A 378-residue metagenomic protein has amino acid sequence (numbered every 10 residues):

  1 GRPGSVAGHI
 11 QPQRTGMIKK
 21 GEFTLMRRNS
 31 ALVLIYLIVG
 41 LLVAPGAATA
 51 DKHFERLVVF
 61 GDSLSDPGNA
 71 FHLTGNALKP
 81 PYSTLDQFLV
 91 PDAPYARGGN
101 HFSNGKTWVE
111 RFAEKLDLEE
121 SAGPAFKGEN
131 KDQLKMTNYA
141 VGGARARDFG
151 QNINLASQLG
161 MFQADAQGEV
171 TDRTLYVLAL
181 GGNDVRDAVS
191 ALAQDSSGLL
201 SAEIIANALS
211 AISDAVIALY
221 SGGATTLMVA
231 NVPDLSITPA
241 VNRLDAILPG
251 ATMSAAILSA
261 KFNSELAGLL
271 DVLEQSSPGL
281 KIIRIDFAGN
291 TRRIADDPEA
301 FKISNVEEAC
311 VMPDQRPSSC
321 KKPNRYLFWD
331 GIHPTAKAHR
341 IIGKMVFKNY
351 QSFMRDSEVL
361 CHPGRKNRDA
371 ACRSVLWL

Functional and structural regions predicted by a protein language model:
G1-T24, D369-S374, L378: N-terminal amphipathic/basic-hydrophobic helices that include classical n-h-c signal peptides and signal-anchor
V6, S30-A31, E358, V375: Compositionally biased regions
K19, R27-R28, K52: N-terminal leader/targeting segments
F23-L34: Bacterial N-terminal signal peptides that target proteins for export
V33-V43: Bacterial N-terminal signal peptides
A47-L378: Conserved active-site regions of diverse hydrolases
